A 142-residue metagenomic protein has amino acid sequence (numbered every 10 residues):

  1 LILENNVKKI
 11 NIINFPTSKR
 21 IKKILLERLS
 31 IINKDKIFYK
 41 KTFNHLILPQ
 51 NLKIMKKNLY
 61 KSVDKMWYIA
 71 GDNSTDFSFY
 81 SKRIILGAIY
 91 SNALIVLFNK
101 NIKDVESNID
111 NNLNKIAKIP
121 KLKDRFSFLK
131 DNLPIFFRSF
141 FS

Functional and structural regions predicted by a protein language model:
K8-F38: Hydrophobic alpha-helical connector segments
N14, Y68-N73: Acidic/His metal-coordination segments adjacent to aromatic residues that form catalytic metal sites in metalloenzymes
R20, I24, F38-T42, N58 (+4 more regions): Residue-level detector of well-ordered alpha-helical segments, enriched for hydrophobic/aromatic packing positions
D35-S62, G71: Short secondary-structure transition hinges
K40, N73-D76, F98-D104: Inter-helical turn/loop segments and adjacent helix faces that build the functional surface of alpha-helical bundle
N73-G87: All-alpha amphipathic helical-bundle segments outside canonical DNA-binding/catalytic cores that form hydrophobic
I85-V96: Hydrophobic mid-domain F-helix/FG-region of cytochrome P450s
N99-S142: C-terminal peripheral helix-coil segments that are non-catalytic and often amphipathic
